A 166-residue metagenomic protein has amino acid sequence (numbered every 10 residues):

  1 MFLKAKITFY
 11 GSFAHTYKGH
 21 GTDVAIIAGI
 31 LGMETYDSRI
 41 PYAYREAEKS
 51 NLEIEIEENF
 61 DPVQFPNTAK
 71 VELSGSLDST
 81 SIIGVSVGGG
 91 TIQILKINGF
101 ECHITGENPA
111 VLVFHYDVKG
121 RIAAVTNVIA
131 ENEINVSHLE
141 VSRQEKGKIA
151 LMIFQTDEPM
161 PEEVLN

Functional and structural regions predicted by a protein language model:
F2-Y10: Beta-strand segments within the central parallel beta-sheet cores of soluble alpha/beta enzyme folds
G11-G19: Short, charge-patterned binding micro-sites
K18, A25-E34, S38-E48, I54-N67 (+1 more regions): A conserved regulatory-domain signal marking ACT and ACT-like small-molecule sensing domains and adjacent regulatory
